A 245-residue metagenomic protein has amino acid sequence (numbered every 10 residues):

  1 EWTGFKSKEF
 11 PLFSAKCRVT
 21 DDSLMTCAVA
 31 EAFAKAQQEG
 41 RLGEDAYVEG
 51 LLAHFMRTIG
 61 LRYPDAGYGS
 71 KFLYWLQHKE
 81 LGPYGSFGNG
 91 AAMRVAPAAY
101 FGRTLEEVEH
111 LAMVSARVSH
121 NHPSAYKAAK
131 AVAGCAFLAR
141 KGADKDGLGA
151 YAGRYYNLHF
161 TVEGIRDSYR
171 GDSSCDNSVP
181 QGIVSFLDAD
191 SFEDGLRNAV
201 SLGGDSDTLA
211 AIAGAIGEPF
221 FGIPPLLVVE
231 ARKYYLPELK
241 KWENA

Functional and structural regions predicted by a protein language model:
E1-A245: Structured, active/binding-site neighborhoods that engage oxygen-rich ligands
